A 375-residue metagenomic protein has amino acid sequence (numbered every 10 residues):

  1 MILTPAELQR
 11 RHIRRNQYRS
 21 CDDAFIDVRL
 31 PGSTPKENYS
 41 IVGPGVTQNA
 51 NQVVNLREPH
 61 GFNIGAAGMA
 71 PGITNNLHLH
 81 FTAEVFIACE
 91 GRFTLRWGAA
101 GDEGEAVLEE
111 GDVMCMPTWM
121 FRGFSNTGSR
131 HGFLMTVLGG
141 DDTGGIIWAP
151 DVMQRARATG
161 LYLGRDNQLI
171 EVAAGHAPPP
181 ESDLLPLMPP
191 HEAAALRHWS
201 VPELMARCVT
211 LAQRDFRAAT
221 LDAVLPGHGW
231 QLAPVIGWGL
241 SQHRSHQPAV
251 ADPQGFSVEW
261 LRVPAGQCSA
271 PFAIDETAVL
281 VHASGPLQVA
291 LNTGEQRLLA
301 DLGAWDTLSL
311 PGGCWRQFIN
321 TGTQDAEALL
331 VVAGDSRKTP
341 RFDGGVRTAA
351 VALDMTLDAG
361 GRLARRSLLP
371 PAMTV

Functional and structural regions predicted by a protein language model:
M1-H60, L163-Q254, A359-V375: A short, N-terminal "cap"/entry segment at the start of jelly-roll beta-barrel domains of the cupin/DSBH fold
Q9, F121-W199, Q317-V375: Double-stranded beta-helix
G45-Q52, N63-H80, Q242-R244, S257-D275 (+1 more regions): Conserved short histidine dyad/triad with adjacent acidic residue
Q52-R57, T74-H80, W97, E105-V107 (+6 more regions): Short histidine-centered beta-strand/loop micro-motifs that create catalytic or ligand/metal-coordination sites
T74-N76, T94, V113-M114, T118-G123 (+4 more regions): Histidine-centered metal-chelating micro-motifs
F81-T94, G98, P264-Q267, I274-T293: Glycine- and acidic-residue-biased ligand/ion/polar-headgroup-sensing regions
A99-P117, T293-G312: Short acidic-glycine-tyrosine-enriched beta hairpin
